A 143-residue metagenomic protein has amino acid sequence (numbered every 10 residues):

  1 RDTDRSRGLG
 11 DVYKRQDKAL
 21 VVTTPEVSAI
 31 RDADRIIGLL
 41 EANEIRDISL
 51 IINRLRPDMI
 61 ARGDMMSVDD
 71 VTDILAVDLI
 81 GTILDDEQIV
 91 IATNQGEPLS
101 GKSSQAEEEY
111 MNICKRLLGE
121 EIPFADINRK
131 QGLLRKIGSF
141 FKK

Functional and structural regions predicted by a protein language model:
R1, L20-V22, I51: Structural motif
D2-Y13: Single conserved hydrophobic/aromatic residue that forms the stacking wall/gate of nucleotide- or nucleobase-binding
R7, E26-A29, L55-D58: Short, catalytically relevant binding-site loops at active-site mouths
G10, D17, I80: Conserved acidic residues
K14-R15, A42: Alpha-helix C-terminal capping segments
Q16-D32: Conserved Switch II/interswitch segment of TRAFAC-class P-loop GTPases
I30-I45: Conserved C-terminal guanine-recognition region of P-loop GTPase G domains, centered on the G4
A42-K143: C-terminal lobe/tail of nucleotide-utilizing enzymes
